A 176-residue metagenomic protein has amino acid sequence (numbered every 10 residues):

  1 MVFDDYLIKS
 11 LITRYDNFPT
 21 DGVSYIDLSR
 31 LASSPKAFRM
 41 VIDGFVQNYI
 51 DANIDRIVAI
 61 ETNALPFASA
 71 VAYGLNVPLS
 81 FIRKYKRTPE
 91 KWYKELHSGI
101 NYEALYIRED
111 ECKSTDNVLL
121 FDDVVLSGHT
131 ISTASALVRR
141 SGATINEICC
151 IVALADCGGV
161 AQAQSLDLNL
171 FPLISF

Functional and structural regions predicted by a protein language model:
M1-N53, E111: Active-site-facing substrate-recognition patch
V2-D5, S10-L11, T133-F176: PRPP-dependent phosphoribosyltransferase catalytic core
I54-N63: Short glycine-rich phosphate-binding loop at a beta-alpha junction
D55, D116, N146: Conserved acidic residues
A59, L120-F121: Generic enzyme active-site microenvironment
P66-N76, S135: Short Gly/Thr/Asp-enriched flexible loops that form oxyanion-binding sites at enzyme active sites
V77-L119: Short, glycine/charge-rich flexible loops or terminal/linker lids adjacent to PRPP-binding catalytic cores
D123, G128: Conserved G/P- and acidic residue-centered "switch" motifs that form tight phosphate/ATP-binding loops in soluble
